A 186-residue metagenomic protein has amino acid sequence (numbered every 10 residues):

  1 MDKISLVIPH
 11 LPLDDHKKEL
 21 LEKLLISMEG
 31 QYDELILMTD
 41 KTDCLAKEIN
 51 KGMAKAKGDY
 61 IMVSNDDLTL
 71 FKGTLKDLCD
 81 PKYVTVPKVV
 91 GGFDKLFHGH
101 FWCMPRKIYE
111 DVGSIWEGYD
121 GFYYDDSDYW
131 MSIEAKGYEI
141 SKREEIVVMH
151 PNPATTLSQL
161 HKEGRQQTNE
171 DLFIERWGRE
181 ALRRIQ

Functional and structural regions predicted by a protein language model:
M1-S27: N-proximal low-complexity "stem/linker" segments adjacent to membrane-targeting elements
K41-A56, L96: Glycine-rich, basic loop-to-helix element that forms the pyrophosphate-binding segment of sugar-nucleotide handling
N50, G58, K72-D80, Y109: Short alpha-helix within the catalytic core of nucleotide-sugar-dependent glycosyltransferases
I61: Short aromatic/hydrophobic "clamp" motif used to bind/position activated sugar donors
L68-T69, G73-K95: Conserved donor NDP-sugar-binding/catalytic core segment of glycosyltransferases
V84-T85, G91-G92, C103, E139-S141 (+1 more regions): C-terminal, non-catalytic tails of nucleotide-sugar-dependent glycosyltransferases
V89-K107, G121-F122: A recurrent flexible, glycine/aromatic-enriched loop bordering the glycosyltransferase active site that acts as
E110-A135, I140-K142, I146-V148: Donor nucleotide-sugar recognition loop
